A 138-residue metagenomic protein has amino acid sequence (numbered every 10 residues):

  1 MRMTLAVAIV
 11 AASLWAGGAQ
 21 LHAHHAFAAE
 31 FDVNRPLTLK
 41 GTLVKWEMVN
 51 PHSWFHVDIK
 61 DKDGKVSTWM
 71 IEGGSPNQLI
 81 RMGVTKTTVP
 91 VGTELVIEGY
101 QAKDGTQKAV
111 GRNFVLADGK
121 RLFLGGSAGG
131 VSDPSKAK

Functional and structural regions predicted by a protein language model:
L5-L14: Hydrophobic helical h-region of N-terminal Sec-dependent signal peptides in bacterial secretory/periplasmic proteins
W15-A23: Sec/Tat signal peptide C-region and signal peptidase I cleavage site
H22-L37: Short boundary/loop segments of OB/S1/cold-shock single-stranded nucleic-acid-binding domains
G41-L43, E94: Conserved hydrophobic positions within beta-strands
V49-K60: Short aromatic-glycine-enriched beta-strand elements
E72-R81: Short, structured beta-strand/loop micro-motifs enriched in basic residues and often containing a Trp
R81-I97: Short nucleic-acid-contacting surface segments enriched for D/E, G, S/T with interspersed K/R
A102-G126: OB-fold/S1-family single-stranded nucleic acid-binding modules
